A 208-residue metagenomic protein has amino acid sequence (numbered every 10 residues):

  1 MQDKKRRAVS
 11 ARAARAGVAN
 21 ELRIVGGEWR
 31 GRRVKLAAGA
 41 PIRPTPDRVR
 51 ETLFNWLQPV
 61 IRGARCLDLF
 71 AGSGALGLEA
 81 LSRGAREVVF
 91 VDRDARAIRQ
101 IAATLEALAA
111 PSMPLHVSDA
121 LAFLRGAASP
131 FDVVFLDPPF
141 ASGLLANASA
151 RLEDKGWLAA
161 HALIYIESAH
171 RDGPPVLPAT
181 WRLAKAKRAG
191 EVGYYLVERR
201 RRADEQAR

Functional and structural regions predicted by a protein language model:
M1-R208: Class I S-adenosyl-L-methionine-dependent methyltransferase catalytic core
